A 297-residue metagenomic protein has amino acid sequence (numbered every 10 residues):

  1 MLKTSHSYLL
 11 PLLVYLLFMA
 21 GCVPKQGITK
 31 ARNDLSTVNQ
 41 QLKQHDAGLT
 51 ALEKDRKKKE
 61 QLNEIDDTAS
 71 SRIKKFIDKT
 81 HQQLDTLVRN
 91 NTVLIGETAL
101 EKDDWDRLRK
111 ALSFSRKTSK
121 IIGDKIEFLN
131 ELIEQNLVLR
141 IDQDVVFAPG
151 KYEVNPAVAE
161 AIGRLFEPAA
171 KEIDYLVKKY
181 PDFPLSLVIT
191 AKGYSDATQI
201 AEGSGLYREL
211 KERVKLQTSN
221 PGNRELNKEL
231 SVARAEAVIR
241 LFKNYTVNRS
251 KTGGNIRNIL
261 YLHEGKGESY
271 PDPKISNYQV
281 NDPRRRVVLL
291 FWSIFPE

Functional and structural regions predicted by a protein language model:
M1-E297: N-terminal targeting segments with Sec-dependent signals, encompassing both cleavable signal peptides and non-cleavable
